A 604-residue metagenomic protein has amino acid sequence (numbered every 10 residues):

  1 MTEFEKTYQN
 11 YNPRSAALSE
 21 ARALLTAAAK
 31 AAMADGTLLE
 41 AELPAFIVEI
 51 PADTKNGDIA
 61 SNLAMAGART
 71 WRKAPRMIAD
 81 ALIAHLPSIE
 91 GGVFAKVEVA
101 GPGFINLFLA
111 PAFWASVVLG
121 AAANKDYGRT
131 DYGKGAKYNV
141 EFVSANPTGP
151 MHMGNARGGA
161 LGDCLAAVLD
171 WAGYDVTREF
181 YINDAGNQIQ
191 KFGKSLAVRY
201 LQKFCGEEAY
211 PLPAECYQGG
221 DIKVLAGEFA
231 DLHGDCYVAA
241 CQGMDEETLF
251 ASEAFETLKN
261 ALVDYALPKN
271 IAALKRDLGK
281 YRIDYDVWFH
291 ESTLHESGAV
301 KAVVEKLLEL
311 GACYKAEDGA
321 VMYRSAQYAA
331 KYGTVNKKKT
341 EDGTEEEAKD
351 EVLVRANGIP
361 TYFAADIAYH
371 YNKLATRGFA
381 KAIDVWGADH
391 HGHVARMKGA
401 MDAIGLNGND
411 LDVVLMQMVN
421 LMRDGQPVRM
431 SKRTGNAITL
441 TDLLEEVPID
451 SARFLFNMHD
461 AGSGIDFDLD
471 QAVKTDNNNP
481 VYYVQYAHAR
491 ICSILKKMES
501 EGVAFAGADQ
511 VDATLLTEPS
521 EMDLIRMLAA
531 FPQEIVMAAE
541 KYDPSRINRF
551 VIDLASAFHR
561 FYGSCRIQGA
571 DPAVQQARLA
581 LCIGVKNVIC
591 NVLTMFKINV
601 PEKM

Functional and structural regions predicted by a protein language model:
T2-A115, N124, R129-M604: Non-catalytic interaction-recognition regions
A121: His/Asp/Glu-rich metal-coordinating catalytic cores of metallo-dependent phosphodiesterases/hydrolases acting on
